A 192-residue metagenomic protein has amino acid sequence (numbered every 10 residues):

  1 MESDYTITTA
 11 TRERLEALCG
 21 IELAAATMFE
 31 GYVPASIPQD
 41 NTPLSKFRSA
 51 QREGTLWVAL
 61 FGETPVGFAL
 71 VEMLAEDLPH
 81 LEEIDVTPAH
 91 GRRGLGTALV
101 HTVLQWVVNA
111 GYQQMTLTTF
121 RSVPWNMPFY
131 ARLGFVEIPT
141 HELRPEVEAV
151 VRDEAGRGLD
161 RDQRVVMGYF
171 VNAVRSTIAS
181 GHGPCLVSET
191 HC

Functional and structural regions predicted by a protein language model:
D4-T6: Extreme N-terminal starter segment of soluble prokaryotic enzymes
T9-L15, C19-P88, V100-T102, W106 (+5 more regions): Acetyl-CoA-dependent GNAT
T64, T87-H101, A110, R121-M127 (+1 more regions): Conserved glycine-rich acetyl-CoA-binding loop
E82, R92-L95, R121-S122, V136-T140 (+1 more regions): Short, structured secondary-structure boundary patches
V107-T119: Conserved GNAT acetyl-CoA-binding A-motif
L117-N126, L143-E148: Conserved beta-strand-loop-alpha-helix junction that forms the acyl-donor binding cleft
T118, R132, E148-C192: Terminal substrate-recognition subdomain of acyl/acetyltransferases
